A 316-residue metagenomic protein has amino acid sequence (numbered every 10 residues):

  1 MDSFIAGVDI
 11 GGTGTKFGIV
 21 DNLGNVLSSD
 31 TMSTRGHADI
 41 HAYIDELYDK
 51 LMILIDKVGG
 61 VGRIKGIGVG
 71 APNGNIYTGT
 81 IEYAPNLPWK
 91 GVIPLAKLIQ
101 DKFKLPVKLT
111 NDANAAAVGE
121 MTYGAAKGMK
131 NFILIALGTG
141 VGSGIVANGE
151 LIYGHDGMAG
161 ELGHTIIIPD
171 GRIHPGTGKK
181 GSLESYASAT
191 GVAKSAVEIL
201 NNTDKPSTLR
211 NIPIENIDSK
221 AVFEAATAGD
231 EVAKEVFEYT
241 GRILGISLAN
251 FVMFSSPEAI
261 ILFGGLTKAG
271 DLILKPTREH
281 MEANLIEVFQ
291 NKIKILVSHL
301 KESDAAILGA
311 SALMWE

Functional and structural regions predicted by a protein language model:
M1-G66, I76-T80, K97-L105, T122-M129 (+1 more regions): ATP-binding/phosphotransfer module of carbohydrate and carboxylate kinases, centering on a glycine-rich
T80-V92: A charged helix-plus-loop insertion that forms the helical arch/lid used to bind and gate nucleic-acid substrates
V107-N111: General beta-strand structural signal in soluble alpha/beta enzymes
N114: Short alpha-helical segments enriched in small residues
K127-Y186: Glycine-rich phosphate-binding loop of actin/hexokinase-like ATP-binding domains
